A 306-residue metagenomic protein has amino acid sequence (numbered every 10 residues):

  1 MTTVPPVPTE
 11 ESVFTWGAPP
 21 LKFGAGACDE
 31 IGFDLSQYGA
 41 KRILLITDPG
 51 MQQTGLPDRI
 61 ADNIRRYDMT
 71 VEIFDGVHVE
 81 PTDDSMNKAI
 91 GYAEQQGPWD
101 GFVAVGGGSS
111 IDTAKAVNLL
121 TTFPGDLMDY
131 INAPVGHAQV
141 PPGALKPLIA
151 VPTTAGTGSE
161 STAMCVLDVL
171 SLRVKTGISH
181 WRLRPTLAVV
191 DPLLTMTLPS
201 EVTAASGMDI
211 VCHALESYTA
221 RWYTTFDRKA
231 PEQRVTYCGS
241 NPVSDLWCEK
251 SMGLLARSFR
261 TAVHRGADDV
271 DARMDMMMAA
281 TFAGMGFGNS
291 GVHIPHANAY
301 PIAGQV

Functional and structural regions predicted by a protein language model:
M1-I73: An N-terminal, well-structured beta->alpha segment
L21-D29, Q37, T54, D58 (+7 more regions): Electropositive phosphate-/nucleotide-binding environments in soluble metabolic enzymes
G32, A61, E72, N87-I90 (+7 more regions): Predominant activation on well-ordered alpha-helical scaffold segments within soluble catalytic domains
L44-L45, G101-V103, I149: Conserved beta-strand elements of the Class I
Q52-M128, R260-R273: N-terminal small/polar loop signature for handling phosphorylated ligands or for N-terminal nucleophile
T122-E232, T236: A glycine/threonine-rich phosphate-anchoring loop and its flanking beta-alpha core in nucleotide/phosphate-binding
Y223-V306: Active-site segments that bind and position negatively charged phosphate/pyrophosphate groups
